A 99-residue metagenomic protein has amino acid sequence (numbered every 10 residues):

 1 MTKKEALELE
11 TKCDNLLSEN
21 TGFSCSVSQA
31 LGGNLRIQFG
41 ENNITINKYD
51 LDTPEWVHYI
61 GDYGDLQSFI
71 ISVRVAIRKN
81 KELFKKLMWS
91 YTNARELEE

Functional and structural regions predicted by a protein language model:
M1-G32, A94: Negatively charged, low-complexity tracts enriched in Asp/Glu with abundant Ser/Thr
K3-L9, L66-I70, N80-K85, S90: Short amphipathic alpha-helical segments that mediate assembly, nucleic-acid/protein binding, or membrane association
L7-T11, L16-L17, E41, V73-A76 (+1 more regions): Compositionally biased, low-complexity segments enriched in small residues
T21, G40-E41, L97: Ubiquitous "structural anchor" signal
C25-K81: Acidic, low-complexity, intrinsically disordered interaction modules
W89-E99: Short acidic DE-rich linear segments
